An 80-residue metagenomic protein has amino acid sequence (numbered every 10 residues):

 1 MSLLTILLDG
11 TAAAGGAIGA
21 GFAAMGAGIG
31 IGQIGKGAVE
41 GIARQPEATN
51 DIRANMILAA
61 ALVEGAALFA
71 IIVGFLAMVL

Functional and structural regions predicted by a protein language model:
M1-L80: Hydrophobic, small-residue-rich transmembrane alpha-helices and their short perimembrane loops in multi-pass membrane
